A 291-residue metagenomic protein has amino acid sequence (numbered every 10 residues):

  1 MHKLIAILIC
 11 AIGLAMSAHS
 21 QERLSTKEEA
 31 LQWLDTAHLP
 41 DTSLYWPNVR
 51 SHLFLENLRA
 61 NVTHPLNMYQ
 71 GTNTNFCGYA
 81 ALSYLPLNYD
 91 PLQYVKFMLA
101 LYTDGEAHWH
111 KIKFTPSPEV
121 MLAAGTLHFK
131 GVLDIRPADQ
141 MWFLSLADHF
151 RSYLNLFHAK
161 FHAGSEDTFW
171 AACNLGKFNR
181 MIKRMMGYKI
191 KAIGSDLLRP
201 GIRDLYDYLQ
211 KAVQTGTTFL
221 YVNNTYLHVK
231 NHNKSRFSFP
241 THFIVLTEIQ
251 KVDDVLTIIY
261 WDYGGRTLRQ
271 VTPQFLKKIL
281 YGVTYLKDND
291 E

Functional and structural regions predicted by a protein language model:
M1-E22: Bacterial Sec-dependent N-terminal signal peptides
L8-C10, N67, R236: Generic marker of residues within folded, mature protein domains
A18, A147-S165, Y221-V229, Q250 (+1 more regions): Short, flexible beta-strand-to-coil junctions
R23-K160, A212-Y221, L256: Active-site nucleophile-adjacent alpha helix/oxyanion-hole segment immediately C-terminal to the catalytic cysteine
Y153-R203, Y208: Hydrophobic, aromatic-enriched interface-forming segments
I193-V255: Active-site-adjacent substructure of cysteine-protease-like catalytic cores
K234-T241, Q250-E291: Cys-His-centered catalytic/binding microenvironment captured across papain-like cysteine peptidases and homologous
